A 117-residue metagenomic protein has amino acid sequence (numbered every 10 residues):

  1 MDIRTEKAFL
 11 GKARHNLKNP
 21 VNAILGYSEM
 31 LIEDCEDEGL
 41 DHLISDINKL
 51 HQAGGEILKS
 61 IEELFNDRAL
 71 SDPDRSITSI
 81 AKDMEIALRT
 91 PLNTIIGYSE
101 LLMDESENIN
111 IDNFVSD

Functional and structural regions predicted by a protein language model:
M1-R14, N66-A87: Conserved HAMP-HisKA connector
F9-K12, C35, G39-E56, S79-D83 (+1 more regions): Alpha-helical segment immediately C-terminal to the catalytic phospho-histidine in histidine kinases
R14-H15, N22, G26-E29, N48: Extended, amphipathic alpha-helices with heptad-repeat/coiled-coil or helix-bundle character that serve as
N19, I86, T90-N93: Residue-level recognition of the "H+4" position in the DHp/HisKA helix of two-component sensor histidine kinases
A23, Y27-L40, T94-D112: Conserved C-terminal segment of the DHp
Y27, E56-D67, Y98: Coiled-coil phosphoacceptor/dimerization helix of two-component systems
